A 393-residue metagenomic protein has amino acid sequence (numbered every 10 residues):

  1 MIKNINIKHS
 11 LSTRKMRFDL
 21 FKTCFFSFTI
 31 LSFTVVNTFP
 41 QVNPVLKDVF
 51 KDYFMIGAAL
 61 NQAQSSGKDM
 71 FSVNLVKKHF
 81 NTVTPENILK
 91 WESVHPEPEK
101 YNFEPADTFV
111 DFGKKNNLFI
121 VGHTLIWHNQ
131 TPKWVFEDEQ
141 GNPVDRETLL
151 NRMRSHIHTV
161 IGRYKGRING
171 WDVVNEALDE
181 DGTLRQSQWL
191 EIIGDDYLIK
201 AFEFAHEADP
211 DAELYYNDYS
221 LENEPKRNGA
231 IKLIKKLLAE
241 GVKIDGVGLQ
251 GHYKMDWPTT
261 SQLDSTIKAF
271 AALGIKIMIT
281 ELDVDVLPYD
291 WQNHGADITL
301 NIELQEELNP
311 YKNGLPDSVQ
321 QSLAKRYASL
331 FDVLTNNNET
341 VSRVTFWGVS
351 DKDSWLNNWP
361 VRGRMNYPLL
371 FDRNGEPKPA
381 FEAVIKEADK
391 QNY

Functional and structural regions predicted by a protein language model:
M1-V42: Bacterial Sec-dependent N-terminal signal peptides
N43, D48-Y53, N61-M70, Q188-L304: Noncatalytic carbohydrate-binding groove/subsite architecture in carbohydrate-active enzymes
N43-L46, K78, T82-P96, P105-E222: Substrate-binding cleft and catalytic face of glycoside hydrolase catalytic domains, especially the flexible beta-alpha
Y53-G57, T82-T84, F119-V121, I168-D172 (+4 more regions): Structural preference for beta-strand elements that scaffold enzyme active sites
A63-K77, R152-V160, K226-L237, Y327-V333: Short, acidic/polar
Q64-M70, K90-H95, N151, S354-W355 (+1 more regions): Short, solvent-exposed loop/turn elements at domain surfaces
V76-T82, P143-R146, T159-N169, K235-G246 (+4 more regions): Structural recognition of alpha->loop->beta junctions
R163, D172-D195, F204, A208 (+4 more regions): Aromatic-rich peripheral "rim/lid" segments of glycoside hydrolase catalytic domains that contact and position glycan
